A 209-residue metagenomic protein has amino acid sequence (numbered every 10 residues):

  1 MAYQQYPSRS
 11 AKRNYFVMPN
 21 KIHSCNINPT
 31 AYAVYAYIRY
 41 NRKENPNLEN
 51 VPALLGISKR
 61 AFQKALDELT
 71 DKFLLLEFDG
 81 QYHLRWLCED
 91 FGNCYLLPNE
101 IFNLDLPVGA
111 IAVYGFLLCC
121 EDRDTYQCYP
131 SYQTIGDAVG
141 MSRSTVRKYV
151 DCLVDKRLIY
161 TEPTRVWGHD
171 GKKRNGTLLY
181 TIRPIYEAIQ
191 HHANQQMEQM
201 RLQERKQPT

Functional and structural regions predicted by a protein language model:
M1-T209: Electropositive, intrinsically flexible nucleic-acid-contacting patches
